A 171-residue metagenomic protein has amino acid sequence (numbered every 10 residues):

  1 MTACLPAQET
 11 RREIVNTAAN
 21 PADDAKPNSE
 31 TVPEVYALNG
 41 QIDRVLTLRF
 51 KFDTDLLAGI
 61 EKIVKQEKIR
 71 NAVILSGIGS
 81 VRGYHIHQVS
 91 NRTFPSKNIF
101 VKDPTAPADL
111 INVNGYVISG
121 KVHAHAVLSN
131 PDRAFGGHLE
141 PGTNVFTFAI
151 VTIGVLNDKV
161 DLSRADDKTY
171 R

Functional and structural regions predicted by a protein language model:
E9-T47, T54, A58-K65, A72-S76 (+2 more regions): N-terminal intrinsically disordered, cationic/polar leader segments that include organellar targeting peptides
